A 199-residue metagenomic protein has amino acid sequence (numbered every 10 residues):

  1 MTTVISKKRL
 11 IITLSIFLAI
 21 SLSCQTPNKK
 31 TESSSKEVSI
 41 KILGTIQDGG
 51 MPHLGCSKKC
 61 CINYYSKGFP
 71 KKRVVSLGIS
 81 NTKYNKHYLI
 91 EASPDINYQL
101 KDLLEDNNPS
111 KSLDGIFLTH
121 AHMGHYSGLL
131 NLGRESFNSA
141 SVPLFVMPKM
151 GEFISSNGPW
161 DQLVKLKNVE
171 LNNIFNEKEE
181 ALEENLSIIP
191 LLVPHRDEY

Functional and structural regions predicted by a protein language model:
T2-I12: Bacterial N-terminal signal peptides that target proteins for export
I20-S23: C-terminal motif of bacterial Sec signal peptides marking the signal peptidase cleavage site
T26-Y199: Binuclear metal-dependent hydrolase catalytic cores
